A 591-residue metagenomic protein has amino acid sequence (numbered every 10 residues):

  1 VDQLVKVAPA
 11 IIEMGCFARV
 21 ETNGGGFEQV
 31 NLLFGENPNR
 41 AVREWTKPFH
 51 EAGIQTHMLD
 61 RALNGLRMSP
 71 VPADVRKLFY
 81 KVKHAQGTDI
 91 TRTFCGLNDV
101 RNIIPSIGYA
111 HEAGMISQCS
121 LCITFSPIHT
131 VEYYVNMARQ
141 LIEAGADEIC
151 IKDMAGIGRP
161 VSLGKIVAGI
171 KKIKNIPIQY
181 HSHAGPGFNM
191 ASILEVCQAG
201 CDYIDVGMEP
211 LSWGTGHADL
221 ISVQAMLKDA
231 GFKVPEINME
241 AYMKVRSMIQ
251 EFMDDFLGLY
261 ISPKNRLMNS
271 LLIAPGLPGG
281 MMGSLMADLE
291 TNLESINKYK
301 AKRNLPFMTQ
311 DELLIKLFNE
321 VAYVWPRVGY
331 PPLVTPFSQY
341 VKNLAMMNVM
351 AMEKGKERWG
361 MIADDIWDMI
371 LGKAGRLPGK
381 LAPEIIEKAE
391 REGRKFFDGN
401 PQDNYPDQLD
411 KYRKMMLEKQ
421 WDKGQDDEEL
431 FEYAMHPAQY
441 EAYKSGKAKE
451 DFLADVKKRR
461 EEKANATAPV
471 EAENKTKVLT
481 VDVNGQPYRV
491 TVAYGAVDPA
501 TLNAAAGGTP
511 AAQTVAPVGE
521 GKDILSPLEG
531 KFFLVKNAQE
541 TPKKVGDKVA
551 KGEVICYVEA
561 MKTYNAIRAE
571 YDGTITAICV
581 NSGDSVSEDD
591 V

Functional and structural regions predicted by a protein language model:
P9, A18-M137, G156-P160: Active-site beta->alpha loop and helix N-cap motifs at the rims of alpha/beta catalytic domains
I12, V42-H50, I104-G114, G164-K174 (+4 more regions): Surface-exposed amphipathic alpha-helices with a cationic face
I12-V30, K264-L272, G276-G507: Terminal or standalone catalytic/regulatory effector modules within metabolic enzymes and repeat proteins
T93, I149, G200, V223 (+1 more regions): Conserved, mostly hydrophobic/aromatic
Y133-M137, P186-A199: Catalytic cores of alpha/beta
D153, A199-G216: Glycine-rich phosphate-binding active-site loops on the catalytic face of alpha/beta enzymes
S212-P235: C-terminal helical cap(s) of enzyme catalytic domains, especially alpha/beta-barrels
V515-V591: Structured functional modules or segments
